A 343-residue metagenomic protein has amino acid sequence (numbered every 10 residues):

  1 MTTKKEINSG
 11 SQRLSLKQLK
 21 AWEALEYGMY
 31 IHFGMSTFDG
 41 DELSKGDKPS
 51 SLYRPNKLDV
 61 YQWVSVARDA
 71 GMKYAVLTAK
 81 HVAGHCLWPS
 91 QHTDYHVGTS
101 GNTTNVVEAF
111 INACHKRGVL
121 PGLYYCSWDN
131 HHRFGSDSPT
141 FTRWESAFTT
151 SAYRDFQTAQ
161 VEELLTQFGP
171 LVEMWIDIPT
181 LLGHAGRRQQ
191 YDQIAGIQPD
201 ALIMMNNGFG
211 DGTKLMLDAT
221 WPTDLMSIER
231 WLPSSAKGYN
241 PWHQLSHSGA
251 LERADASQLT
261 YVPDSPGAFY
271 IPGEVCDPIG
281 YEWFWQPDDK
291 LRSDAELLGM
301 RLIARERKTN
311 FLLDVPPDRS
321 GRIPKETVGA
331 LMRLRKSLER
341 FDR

Functional and structural regions predicted by a protein language model:
M1-R343: Mature catalytic domains of secreted/periplasmic carbohydrate-active enzymes
